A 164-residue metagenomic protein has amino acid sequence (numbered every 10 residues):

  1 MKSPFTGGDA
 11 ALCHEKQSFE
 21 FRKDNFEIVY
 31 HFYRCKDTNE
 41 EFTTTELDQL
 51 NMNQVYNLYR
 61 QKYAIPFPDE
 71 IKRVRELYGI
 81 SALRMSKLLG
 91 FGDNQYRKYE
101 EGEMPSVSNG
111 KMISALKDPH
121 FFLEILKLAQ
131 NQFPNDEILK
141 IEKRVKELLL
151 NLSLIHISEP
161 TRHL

Functional and structural regions predicted by a protein language model:
M1, I28-R34, F67: Short metal-coordination and nucleic-acid-contact micro-motifs, chiefly zinc-binding Cys/His arrays
S3-T6, C35-T38: Short cysteine-rich clusters marking metal-coordination/redox-active sites
T6-H31: Short recognition patches in nucleic-acid-associated and regulatory proteins
M52-E76: A short, Lys/Arg-rich alpha-helix, primarily the initiator
G79-Q95, E159: Short alpha-helical DNA-recognition segment
F91-P105: Recognition helix of helix-turn-helix/homeodomain-like DNA-binding domains that insert into the DNA major groove
G102-A115, H163: Short, basic-rich loop-to-helix N-cap that marks the start of a DNA-contacting helix
I155-L164: Single conserved hydrophobic/aromatic residue that forms the stacking wall/gate of nucleotide- or nucleobase-binding
